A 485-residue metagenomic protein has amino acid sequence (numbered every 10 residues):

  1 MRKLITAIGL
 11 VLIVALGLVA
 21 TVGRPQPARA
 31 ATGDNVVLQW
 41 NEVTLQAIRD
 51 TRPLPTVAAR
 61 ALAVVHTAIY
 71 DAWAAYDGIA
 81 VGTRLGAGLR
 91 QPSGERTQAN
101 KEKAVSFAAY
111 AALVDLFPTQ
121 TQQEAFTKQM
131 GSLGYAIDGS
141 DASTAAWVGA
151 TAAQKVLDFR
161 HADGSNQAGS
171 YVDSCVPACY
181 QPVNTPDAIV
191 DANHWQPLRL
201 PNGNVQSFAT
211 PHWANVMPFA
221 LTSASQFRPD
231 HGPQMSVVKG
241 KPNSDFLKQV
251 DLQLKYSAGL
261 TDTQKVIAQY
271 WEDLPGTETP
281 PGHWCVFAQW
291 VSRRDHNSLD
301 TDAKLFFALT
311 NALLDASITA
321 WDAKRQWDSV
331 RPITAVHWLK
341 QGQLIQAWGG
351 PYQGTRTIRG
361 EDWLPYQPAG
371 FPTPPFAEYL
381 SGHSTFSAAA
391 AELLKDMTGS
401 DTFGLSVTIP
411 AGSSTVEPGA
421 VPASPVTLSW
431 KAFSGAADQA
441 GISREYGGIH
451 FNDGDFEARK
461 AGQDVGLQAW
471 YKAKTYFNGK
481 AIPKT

Functional and structural regions predicted by a protein language model:
M1-L4: Positively charged n-region of N-terminal signal peptides that target proteins for export
T6-A7, A28: General helical structural elements
I8-A20: Bacterial N-terminal signal peptides
G17-A30: C-terminal region of N-terminal signal peptides and the immediate post-cleavage residues of exported proteins
A31-T485: Acidic/polar surface patches and capping/hinge elements
